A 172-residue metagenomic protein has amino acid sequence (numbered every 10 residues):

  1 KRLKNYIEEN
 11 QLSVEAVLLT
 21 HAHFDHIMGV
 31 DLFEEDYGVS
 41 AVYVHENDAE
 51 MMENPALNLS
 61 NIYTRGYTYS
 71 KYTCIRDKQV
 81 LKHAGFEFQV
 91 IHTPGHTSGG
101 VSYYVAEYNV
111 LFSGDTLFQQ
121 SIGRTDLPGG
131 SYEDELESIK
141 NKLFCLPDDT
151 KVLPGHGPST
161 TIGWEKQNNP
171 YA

Functional and structural regions predicted by a protein language model:
R2-H83, Y171: Active-site HxH/HxHxD metal-binding segment of metal-dependent hydrolases
L59-S60, E87-A172: Metallo-beta-lactamase
